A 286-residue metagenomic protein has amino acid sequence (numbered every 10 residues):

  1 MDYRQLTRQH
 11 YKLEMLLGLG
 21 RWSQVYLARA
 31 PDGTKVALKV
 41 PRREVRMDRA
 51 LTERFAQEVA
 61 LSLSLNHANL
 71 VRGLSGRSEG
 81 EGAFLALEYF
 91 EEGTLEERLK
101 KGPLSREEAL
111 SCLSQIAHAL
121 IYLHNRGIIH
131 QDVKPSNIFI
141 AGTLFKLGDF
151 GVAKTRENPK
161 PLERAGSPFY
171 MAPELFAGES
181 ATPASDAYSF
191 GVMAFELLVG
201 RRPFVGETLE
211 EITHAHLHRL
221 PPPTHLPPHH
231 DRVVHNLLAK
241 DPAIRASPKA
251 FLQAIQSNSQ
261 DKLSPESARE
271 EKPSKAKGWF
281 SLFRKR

Functional and structural regions predicted by a protein language model:
R42-S64: AlphaC helix of the eukaryotic protein kinase fold
G76: Activation-segment/catalytic-loop signature of the eukaryotic protein kinase fold
G80-T94, R98: Conserved short submotifs of the Hanks-type protein kinase catalytic core that shape the nucleotide-binding pocket
C112-L113: Activation segment signature within eukaryotic-like protein kinase domains
H118-I128: Protein kinase catalytic-loop region centered on the HRD/HxD motif
D186: Conserved catalytic-loop aspartate of Hanks-type protein kinases
